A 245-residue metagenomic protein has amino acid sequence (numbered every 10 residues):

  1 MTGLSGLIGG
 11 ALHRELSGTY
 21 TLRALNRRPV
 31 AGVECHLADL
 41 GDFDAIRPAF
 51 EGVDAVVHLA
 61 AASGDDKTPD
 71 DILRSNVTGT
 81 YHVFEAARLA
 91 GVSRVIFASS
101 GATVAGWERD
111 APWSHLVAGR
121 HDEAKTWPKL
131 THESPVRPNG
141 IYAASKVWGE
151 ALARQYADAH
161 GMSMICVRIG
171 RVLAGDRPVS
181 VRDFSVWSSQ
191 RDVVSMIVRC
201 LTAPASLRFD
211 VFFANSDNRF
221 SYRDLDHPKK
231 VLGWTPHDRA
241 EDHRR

Functional and structural regions predicted by a protein language model:
M1-T19: N-terminal Rossmann NAD(P)H-binding glycine-rich loop of SDR-like oxidoreductase domains
R27-D42: Rossmann-fold cofactor-recognition segment
A38-N76, A86: NAD(P)H-binding glycine-rich loop region in Rossmannoid oxidoreductase-like domains and their noncatalytic homologs
G41, D71-H82, A90, A144-V147 (+1 more regions): Glycine-rich NAD(P)-binding loop of the Rossmann-fold in SDR/ketoreductase-type enzymes
H82-N139: Conserved Rossmann-fold NAD(P)-dependent oxidoreductase catalytic core, especially the SDR/UDP-sugar
G140, E150-G175: Conserved beta-loop-beta element that borders a ligand/cofactor-binding pocket
D158, R168-D176, W187-F209, D217: Alpha-helical substrate-binding/gating segment
F209-T235: Conserved C-terminal active-site "lid" loop/helix of NAD(P)H-dependent oxidoreductases that clamps the redox cofactor
